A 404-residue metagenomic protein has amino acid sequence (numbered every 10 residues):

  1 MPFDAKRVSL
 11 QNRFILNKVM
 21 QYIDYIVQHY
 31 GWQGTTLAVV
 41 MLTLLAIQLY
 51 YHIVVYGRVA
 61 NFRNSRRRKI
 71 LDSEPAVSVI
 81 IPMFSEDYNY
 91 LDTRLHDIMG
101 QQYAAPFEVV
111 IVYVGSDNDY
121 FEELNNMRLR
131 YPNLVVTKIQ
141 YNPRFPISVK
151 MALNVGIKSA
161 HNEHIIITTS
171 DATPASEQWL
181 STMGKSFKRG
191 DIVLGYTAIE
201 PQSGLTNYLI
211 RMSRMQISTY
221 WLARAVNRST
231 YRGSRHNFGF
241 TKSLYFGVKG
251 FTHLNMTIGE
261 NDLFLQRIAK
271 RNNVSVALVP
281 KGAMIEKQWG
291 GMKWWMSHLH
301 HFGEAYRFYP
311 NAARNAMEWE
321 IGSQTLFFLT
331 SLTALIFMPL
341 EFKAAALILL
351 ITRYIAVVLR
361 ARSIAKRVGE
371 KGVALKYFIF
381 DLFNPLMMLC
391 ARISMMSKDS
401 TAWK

Functional and structural regions predicted by a protein language model:
I15-L71, A361, M388: N-terminal membrane-anchoring/stem segments of glycan-assembly enzymes
L71, I321-S400: Membrane-embedded multi-pass helical conduit in multi-pass membrane proteins, especially envelope-biosynthetic
A76-S78, E108: Cell-envelope/extracellular polymer assembly enzymes that use nucleotide-activated donors
L95-P143: Acidic donor-binding segment of Leloir-type glycosyltransferases
Y131-K138, P143-S148, A152, G156 (+4 more regions): Long helical/loop segments within the catalytic core of UDP-sugar-dependent glycosyltransferases, especially the large
I165: Short aromatic/hydrophobic "clamp" motif used to bind/position activated sugar donors
S170-K185: Acidic donor-binding/catalytic loop of UDP-sugar-dependent glycosyltransferases, especially processive GT2
I192-I217, F246, T252-A316: Catalytic donor/gating beta->alpha subdomain of glycosyltransferases that bind UDP-sugars
